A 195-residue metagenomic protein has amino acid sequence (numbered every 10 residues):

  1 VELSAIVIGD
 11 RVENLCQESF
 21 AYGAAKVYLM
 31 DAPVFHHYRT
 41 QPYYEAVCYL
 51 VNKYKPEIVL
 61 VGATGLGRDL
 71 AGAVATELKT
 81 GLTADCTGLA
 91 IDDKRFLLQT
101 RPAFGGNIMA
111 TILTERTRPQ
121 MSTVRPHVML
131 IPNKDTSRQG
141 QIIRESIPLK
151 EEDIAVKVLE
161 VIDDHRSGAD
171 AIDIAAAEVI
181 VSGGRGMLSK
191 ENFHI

Functional and structural regions predicted by a protein language model:
V1-I195: N-terminal glycine-rich FAD/FM-binding segment characteristic of electron-transfer flavoproteins
